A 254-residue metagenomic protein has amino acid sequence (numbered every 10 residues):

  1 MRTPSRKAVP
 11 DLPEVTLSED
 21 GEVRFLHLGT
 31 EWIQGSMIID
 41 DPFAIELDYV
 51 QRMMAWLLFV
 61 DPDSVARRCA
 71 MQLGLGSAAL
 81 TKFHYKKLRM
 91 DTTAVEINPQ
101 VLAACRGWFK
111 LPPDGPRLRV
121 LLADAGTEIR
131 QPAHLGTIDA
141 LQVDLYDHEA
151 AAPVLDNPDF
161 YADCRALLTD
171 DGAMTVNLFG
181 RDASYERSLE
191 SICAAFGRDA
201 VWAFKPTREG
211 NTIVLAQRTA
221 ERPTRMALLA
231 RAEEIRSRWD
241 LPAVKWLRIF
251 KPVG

Functional and structural regions predicted by a protein language model:
M1-E19, F25, I33-P42, D48 (+2 more regions): SAM/dcSAM-binding transferase cores
R6-A8, D20-G21, L26, F43-P158 (+2 more regions): The AdoMet/dcAdoMet-binding core of the Class I SAM-like
E31, A125, P206-R208: Residues that form or immediately flank small-molecule/cofactor binding pockets and catalytic motifs
E31-G35, Y146-E149, M174: A short, flexible beta-alpha/helix-coil linker loop
M37-P42, M90, E149, N177 (+1 more regions): Residue-level detector of alpha-helix boundaries and kinks
R89-D91, G115-R117, D171, R198-A200 (+1 more regions): A generic structural signal for alpha->beta connector loops
A152, P158-R225: C-terminal substrate-binding/active-site "lid" region of AdoMet-derived donor-dependent transferases
